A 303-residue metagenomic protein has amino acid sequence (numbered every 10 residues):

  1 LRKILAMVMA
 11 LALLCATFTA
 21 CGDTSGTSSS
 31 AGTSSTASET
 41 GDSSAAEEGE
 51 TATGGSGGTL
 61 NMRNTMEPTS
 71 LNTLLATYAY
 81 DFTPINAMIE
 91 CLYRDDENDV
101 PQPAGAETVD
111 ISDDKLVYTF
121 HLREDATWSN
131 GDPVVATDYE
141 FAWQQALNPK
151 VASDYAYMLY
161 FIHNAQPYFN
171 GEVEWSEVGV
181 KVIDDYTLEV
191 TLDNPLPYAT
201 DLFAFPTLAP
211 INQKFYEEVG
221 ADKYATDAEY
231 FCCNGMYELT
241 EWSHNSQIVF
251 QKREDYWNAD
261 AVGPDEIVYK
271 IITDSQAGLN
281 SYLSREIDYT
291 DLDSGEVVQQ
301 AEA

Functional and structural regions predicted by a protein language model:
M9, L13-T17: Hydrophobic core
F18-T33: Bacterial lipoprotein signal-peptidase II cleavage site
G57-M66, E107, V117-F120, Y139-A142 (+4 more regions): Short, well-ordered beta-strand elements
R63-D113, C232-C233: N-terminal lobe/hinge region of extracytoplasmic solute-binding protein
E107-Y157, E189, G278-S284: Aromatic- and charge-enriched surface segment that lines or borders ligand/interaction sites
E140, D154-K214: Surface-exposed binding/hinge segments that line and control ligand-binding clefts or catalytic entry sites
L192-V262, E266: Gly/Pro-rich hinge or "lid" segments in bacterial periplasmic/extracellular proteins
E254-Q300: Ligand-site clamp/hinge motif
